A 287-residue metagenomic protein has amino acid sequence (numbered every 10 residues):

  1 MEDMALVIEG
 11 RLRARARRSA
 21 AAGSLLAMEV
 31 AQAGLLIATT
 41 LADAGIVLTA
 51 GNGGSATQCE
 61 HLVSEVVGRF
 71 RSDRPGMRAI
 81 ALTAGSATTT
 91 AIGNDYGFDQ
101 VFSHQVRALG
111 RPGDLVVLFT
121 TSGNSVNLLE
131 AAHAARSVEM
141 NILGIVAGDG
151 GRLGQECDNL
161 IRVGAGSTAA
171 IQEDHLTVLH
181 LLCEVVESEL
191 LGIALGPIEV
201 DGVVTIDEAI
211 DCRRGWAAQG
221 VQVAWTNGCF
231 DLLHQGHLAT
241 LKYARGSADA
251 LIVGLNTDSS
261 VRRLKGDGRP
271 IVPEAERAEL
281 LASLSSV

Functional and structural regions predicted by a protein language model:
M1-L25, G196: Generic N-terminal amphipathic, Lys/Arg-enriched alpha-helix
A20-A27, L115-S125, T226-H237: Short, glycine-rich nucleotide/cofactor-binding loops
L25-D43, V204-W216: A short, well-structured juxtamembrane/interface segment
A38, S64, L129-H133, K242 (+1 more regions): Alpha-helical segments flanking ligand/cofactor-binding loops in enzyme cores
L41-A42, R136, G154, A217 (+1 more regions): Anion (oxyanion) recognition and catalysis
G45-V63, G228-Y243: Glycine/serine-rich anion-binding loops at beta->alpha junctions that coordinate negatively charged ligand groups
V47, S55, E60-L191: Glycine-rich phosphate-binding loops that contact phosphosugars or nucleotide phosphates
G196-V287: Nucleotidyltransferase catalytic core that binds NTPs
